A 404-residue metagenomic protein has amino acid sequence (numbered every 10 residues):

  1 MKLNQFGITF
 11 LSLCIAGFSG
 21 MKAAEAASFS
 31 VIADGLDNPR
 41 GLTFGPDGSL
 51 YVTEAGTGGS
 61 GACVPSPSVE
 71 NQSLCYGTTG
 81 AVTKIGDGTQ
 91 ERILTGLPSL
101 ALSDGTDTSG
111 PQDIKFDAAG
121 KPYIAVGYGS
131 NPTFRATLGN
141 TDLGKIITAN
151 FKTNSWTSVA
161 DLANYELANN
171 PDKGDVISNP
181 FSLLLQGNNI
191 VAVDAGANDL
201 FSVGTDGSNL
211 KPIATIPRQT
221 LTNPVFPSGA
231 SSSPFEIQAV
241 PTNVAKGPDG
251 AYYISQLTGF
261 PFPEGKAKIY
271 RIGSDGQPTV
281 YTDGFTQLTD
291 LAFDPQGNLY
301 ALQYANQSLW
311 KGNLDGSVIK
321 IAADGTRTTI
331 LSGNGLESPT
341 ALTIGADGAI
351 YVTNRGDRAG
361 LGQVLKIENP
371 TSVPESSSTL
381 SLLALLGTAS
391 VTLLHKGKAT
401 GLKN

Functional and structural regions predicted by a protein language model:
G35-P46, T78-T79, S99-P122, L143 (+8 more regions): Beta-rich, blade/repeat-based domains predominating in secreted/periplasmic proteins but also intracellular
Y51-E54, Y123-A125, A192-V193, Y253-S255 (+2 more regions): Residue position within the beta-strands of beta-propeller blades
A55-T57, G127-G129, A195-G196, T205 (+4 more regions): Short loop/turn segments immediately following the C-termini of beta-strands
G61-T78, T133-D142, A195-G196, P261-K266 (+2 more regions): Short, solvent-exposed loop/turn segments at conserved positions within beta-propeller repeat blades
T78-T83, G144-I147, D199-F201, A267-Y270 (+2 more regions): A short loop-to-beta-strand structural motif that recurs across blades of beta-propeller domains
I85-T89, N150-N154, G204-S208, I272-Q277 (+2 more regions): Short loop/turn segments that connect beta-strands within beta-propeller blades
P374-L394: A short, hydrophobic C-terminal helix/tail in secreted or cell-surface proteins
S390-N404: C-terminal membrane-anchoring or membrane-association module
